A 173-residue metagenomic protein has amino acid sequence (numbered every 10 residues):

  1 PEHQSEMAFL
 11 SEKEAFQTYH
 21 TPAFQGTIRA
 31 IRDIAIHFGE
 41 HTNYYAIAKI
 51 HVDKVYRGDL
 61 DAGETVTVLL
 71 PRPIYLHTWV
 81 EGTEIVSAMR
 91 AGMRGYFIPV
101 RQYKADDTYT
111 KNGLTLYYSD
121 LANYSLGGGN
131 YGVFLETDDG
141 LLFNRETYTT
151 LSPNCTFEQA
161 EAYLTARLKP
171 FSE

Functional and structural regions predicted by a protein language model:
P1, T78-E173: Netrin-like (NTR/C345C) domain of secreted extracellular proteins
P1-Q25, R29-L114: Basic, polyanion-binding surface patches
